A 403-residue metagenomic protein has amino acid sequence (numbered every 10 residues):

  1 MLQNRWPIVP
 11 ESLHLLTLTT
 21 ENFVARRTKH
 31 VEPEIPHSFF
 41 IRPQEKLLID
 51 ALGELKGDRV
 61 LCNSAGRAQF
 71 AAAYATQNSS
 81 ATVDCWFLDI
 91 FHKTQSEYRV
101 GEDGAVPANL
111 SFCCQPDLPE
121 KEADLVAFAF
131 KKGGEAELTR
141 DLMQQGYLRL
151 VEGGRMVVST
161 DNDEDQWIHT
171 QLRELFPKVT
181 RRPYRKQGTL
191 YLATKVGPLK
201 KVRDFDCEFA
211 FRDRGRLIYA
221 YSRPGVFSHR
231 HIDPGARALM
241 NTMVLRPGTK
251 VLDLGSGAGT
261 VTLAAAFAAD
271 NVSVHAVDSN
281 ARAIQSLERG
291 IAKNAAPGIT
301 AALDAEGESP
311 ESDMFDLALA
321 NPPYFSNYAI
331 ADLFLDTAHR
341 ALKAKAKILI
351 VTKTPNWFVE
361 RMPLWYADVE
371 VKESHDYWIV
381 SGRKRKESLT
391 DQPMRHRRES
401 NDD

Functional and structural regions predicted by a protein language model:
L16-F23, R27-L55, K186-G248: SAM-dependent Rossmann-like transferase core, predominantly class I methyltransferases with a strong bias toward
V31-V106, P234-A320: Conserved SAM/SAH cofactor-binding pocket of Class I
Y74, G146-Y147, A265, A338 (+1 more regions): Class I S-adenosylmethionine-dependent transferase superfamily signal
P116-F128, G307-A318: A short acidic, Gly/Pro-enriched loop at the edge of an enzyme's catalytic core that lines a small-molecule cofactor
L125-A136, L254-V261, A265, F315-N327 (+1 more regions): Conserved proline-anchored active-site loop of SAM-dependent methyltransferases that bridges a beta-strand
R140-E152, L333-A344: A short glycine-rich, Lys/Arg-flanked "PGG" loop and its adjoining helix->strand segment in the class I
G153-D161, K345-T352: Conserved beta-strand signature within the Rossmann-like core of class I S-adenosyl-L-methionine
T189-D213, H375-D403: Core SAM-dependent methyltransferase catalytic element
